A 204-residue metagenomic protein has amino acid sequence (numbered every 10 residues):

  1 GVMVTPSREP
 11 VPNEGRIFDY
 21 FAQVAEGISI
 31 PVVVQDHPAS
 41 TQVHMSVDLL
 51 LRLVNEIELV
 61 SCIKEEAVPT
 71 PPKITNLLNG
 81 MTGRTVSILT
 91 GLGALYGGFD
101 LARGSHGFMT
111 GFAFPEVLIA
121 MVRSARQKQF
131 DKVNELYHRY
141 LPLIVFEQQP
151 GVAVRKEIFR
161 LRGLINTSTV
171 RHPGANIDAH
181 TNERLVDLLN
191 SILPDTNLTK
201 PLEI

Functional and structural regions predicted by a protein language model:
G1-H44: Active-site beta->alpha loop and helix N-cap motifs at the rims of alpha/beta catalytic domains
P10, T85-L89, R160, G174: Helix-coil boundary/capping segments in enzymes
G27, P38-Q148: Catalytic alpha/beta core domains of metabolic enzymes, predominantly
G98-I204: Structured C-terminal cap/extension of enzyme domains
